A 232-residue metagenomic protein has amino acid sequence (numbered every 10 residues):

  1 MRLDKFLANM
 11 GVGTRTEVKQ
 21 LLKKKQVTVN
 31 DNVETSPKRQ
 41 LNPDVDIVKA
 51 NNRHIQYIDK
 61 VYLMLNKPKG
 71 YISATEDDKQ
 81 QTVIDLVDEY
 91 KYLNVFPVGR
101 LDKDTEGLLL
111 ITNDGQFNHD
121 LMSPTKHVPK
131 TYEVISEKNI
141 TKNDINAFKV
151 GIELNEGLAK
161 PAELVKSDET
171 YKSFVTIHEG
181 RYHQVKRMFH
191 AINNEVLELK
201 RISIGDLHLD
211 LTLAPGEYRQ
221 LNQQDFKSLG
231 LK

Functional and structural regions predicted by a protein language model:
M1-K232: Basic, flexible Lys/Arg- and Gly-enriched helix-loop patches that mediate nucleic-acid binding at interfaces with rRNA
